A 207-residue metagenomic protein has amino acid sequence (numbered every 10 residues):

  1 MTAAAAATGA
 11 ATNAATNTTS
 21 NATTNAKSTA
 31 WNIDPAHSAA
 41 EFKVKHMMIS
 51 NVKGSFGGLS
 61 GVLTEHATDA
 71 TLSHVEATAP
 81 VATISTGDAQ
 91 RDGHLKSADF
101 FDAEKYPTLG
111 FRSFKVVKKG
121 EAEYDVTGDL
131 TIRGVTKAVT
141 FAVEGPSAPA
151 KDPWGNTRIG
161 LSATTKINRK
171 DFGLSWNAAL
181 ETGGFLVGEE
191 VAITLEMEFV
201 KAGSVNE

Functional and structural regions predicted by a protein language model:
M1-E207: Low-complexity, acidic/polar, glycine-enriched regions of mature
